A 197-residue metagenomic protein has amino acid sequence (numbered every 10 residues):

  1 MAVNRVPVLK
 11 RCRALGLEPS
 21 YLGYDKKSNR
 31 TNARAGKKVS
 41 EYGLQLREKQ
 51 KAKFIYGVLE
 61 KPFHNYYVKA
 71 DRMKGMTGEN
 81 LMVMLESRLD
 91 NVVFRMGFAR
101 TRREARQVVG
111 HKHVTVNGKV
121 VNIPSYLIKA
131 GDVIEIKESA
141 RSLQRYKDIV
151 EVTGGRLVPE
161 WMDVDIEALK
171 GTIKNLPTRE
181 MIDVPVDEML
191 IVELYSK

Functional and structural regions predicted by a protein language model:
M1-M96, I123-K197: Ferredoxin-like alpha/beta domains used as RNA- or RNAP-binding modules
A99: C-terminal substrate/ligand-recognition segments
R102, V108-V109, I128: Short, well-ordered loop/turn sites that connect or cap secondary structure elements
H113-V114, K119, S139: Short, surface-exposed secondary-structure boundary micro-motifs
